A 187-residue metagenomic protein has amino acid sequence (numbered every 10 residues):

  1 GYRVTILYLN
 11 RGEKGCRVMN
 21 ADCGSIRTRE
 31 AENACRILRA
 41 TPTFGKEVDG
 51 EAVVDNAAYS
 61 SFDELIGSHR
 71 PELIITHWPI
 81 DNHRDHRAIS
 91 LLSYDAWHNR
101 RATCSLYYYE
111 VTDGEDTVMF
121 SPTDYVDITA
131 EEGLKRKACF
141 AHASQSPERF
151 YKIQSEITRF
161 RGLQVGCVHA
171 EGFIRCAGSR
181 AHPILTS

Functional and structural regions predicted by a protein language model:
G1-A21: ATP-dependent adenylation/pyrophosphate-handling site
Y2, V18, S25, R36 (+2 more regions): Metal-dependent de-N-acetylase/amidase catalytic core
T28: Short, structured active-site "lid" loops
A31-C35: Conserved SAM-binding loop
